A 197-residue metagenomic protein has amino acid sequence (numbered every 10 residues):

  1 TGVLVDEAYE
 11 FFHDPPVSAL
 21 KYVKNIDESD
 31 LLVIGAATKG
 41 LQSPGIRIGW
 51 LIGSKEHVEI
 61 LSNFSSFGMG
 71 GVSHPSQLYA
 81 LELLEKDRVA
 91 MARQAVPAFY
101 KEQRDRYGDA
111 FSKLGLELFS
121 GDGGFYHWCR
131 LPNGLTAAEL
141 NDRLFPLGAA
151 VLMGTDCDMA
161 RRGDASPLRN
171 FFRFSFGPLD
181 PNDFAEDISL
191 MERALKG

Functional and structural regions predicted by a protein language model:
G2, L32, Y126, F171-R173: Structural preference for beta-strand elements that scaffold enzyme active sites
G2-V3, E7-S43: Active-site pre-lysine segment of PLP-dependent enzymes
I26-I46, E56-S73, G177-P178: Active-site PLP-lysine loop of aminotransferase-like
D27, P146-L147, M159-G197: PLP-dependent enzyme catalytic core of the Aspartate aminotransferase-like
I52, Q77-K86: Helix-loop "lid/cap" segments that line or gate small-molecule binding pockets
L61-G68, L84-G108: Structural signature of PLP-dependent enzymes
L81, P97-G108, L118-R130, P167: Conserved glycine-rich beta-strand-loop-beta hairpin in the small C-terminal domain of fold type I
